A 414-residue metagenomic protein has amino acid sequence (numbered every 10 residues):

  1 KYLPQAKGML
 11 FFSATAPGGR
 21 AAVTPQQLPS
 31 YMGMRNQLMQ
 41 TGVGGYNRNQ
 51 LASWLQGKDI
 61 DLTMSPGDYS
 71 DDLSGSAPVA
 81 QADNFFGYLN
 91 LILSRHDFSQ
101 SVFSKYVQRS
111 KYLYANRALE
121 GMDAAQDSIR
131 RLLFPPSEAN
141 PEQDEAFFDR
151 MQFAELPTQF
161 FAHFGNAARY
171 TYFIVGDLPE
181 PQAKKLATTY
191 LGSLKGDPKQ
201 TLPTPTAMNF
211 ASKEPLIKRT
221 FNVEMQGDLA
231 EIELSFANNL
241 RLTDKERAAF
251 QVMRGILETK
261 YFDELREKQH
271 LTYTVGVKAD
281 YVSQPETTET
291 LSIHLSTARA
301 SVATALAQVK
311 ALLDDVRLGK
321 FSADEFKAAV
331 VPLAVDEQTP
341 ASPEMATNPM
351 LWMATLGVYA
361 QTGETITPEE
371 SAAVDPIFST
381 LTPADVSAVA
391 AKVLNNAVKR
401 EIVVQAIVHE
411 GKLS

Functional and structural regions predicted by a protein language model:
K1-Y2: Mature N-terminal segment immediately following signal peptide/propeptide cleavage in secreted/periplasmic
A6-M39, V43-R95, S104-A115, L119-R150 (+4 more regions): M16 family metallopeptidases and their MPP-like homologs
S137-E138, E142, R150-Y190, L194: Internal metal/ion-chelating core segments
F161-F164, N222-Q226, V282-P285, V393: Replace "in large, NTP-powered and nucleic-acid-processing enzymes" with "in large, NTP-powered factors and other
T171-A230, N238, V408-S414: An aromatic/glycine/proline-enriched structural segment found at the starts of mature extracellular/organellar domains
D263: Long, His/Glu/Asp-enriched segments that create or flank divalent metal/ion-associated functional microenvironments
F378-S414: In a subset of proteins, long, contiguous C-terminal domains/tails are tracked
